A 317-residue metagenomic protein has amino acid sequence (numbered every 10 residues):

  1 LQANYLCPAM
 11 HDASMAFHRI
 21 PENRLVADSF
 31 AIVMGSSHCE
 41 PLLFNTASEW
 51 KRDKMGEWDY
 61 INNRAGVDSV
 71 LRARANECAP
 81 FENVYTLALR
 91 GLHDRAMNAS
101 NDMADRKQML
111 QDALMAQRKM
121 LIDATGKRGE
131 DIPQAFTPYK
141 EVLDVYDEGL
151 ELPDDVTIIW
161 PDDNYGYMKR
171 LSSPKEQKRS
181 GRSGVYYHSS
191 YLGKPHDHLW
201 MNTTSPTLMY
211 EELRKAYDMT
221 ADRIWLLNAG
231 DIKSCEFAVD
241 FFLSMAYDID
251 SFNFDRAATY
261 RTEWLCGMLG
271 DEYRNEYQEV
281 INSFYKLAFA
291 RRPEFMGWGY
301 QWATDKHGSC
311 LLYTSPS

Functional and structural regions predicted by a protein language model:
L1-I61, A79, F136-T137, G149-Y167 (+3 more regions): Feature activates predominantly on carbohydrate-active enzymes
N4-P8, S14, D162-G166, S173-L312: Structured mid-domain segments that build the active-site/substrate or prosthetic-cofactor binding neighborhood
A16, D59-N63, D102, R106-A113 (+5 more regions): Residue-level preference for long, well-ordered alpha-helices that form the structural scaffold of enzyme catalytic
H18, I61-S180: Gly/Pro-rich turn-and-neighbor structural signature
L43-N45, R95-A96, I232-E236: Short catalytic/ligand-binding loop motif for oxyanion handling, primarily in non-cytosolic enzymes, centered on
Y313-S317: Conserved small/polar residues in nucleotide/adenosyl-binding loops
